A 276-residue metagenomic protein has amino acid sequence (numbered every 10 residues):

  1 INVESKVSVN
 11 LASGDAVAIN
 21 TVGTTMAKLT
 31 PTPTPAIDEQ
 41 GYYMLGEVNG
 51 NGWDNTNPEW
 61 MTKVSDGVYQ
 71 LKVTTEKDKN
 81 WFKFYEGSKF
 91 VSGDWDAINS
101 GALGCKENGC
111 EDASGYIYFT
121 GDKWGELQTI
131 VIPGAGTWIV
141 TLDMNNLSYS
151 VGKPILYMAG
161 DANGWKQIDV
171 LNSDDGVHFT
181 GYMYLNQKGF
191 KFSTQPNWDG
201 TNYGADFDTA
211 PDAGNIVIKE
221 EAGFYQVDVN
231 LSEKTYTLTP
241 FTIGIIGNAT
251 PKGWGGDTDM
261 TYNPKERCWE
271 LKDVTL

Functional and structural regions predicted by a protein language model:
I1-L276: Insoluble glucan recognition modules
